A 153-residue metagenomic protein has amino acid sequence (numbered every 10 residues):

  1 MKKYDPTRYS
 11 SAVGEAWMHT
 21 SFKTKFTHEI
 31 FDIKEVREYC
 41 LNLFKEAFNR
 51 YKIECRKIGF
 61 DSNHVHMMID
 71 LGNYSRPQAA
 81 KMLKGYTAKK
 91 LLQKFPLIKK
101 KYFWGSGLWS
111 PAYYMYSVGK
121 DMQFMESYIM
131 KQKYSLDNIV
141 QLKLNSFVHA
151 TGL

Functional and structural regions predicted by a protein language model:
M1-L153: Basic nucleic-acid-binding interfaces
